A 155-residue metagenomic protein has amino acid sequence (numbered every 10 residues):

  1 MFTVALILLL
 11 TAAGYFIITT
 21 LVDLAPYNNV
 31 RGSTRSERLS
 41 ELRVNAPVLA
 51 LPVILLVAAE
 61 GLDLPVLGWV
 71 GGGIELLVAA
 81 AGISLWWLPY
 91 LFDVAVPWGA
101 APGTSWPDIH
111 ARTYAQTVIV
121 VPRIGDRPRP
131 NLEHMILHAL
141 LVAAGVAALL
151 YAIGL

Functional and structural regions predicted by a protein language model:
M1, G32-E37, D63-V66, D126-E133: Membrane-interfacial loop-to-transmembrane-helix junctions in polytopic alpha-helical membrane proteins
M1-T11, V57-A79: Interfacial segments of alpha-helical transmembrane regions
F2-P52: Cytosolic-side membrane-entry/anchor segment at the start of a transmembrane helix
V44-A58, G71, L132-V146: Core segments of transmembrane alpha-helices that mediate helix-helix packing or line hydrophobic substrate/ligand
I74-V94: C-terminal halves and exits of single transmembrane alpha-helices
P89-A115: Juxtamembrane non-transmembrane "cap" segments at the membrane-aqueous interface of multi-pass membrane proteins
A111-L141: Individual transmembrane alpha-helices with interfacial aromatic-anchor signatures
G145-L155: Juxtamembrane boundary at the C-terminal end of a transmembrane helix
